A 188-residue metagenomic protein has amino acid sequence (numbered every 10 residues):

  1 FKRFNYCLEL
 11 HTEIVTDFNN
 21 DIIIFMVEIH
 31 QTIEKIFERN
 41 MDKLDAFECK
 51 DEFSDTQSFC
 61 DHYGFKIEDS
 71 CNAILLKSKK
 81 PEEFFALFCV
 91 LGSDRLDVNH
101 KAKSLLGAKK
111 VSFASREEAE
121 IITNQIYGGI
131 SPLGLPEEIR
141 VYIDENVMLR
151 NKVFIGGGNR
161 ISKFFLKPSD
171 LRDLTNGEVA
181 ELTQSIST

Functional and structural regions predicted by a protein language model:
D21-T188: Extended, low-hydrophobicity, polar/charged segments
